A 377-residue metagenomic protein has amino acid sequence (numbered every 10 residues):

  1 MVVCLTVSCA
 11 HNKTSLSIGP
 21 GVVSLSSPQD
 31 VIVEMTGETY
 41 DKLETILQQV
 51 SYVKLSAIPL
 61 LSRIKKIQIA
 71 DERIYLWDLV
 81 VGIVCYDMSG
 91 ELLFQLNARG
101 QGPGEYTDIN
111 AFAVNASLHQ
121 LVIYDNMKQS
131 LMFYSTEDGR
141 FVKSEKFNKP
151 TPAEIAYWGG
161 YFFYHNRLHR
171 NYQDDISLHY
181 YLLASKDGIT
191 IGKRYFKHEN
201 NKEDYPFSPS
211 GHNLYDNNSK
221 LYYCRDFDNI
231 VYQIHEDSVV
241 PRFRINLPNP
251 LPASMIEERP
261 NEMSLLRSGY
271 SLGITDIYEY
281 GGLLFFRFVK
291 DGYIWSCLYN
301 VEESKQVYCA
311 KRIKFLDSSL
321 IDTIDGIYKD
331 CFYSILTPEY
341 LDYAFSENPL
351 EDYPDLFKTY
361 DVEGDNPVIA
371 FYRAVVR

Functional and structural regions predicted by a protein language model:
T14-Y52: Blade/loop signatures of beta-propeller domains
S24, R73-D78, H119-D125, G160-Q173 (+3 more regions): Short beta-strand elements that form the blades of beta-propeller/WD-repeat-like and other beta-sheet-rich scaffold
I32-E34, Q49-V81: Beta-strand-rich domains and repeat architectures in extracellular enzymes and scaffolds, especially beta-propellers
L55-K65, E91-L118, D125-N126: Blade-loop segments of beta-propeller domains
P59-L60, N97-E105, K146-A153, K197-K202 (+2 more regions): Short coil/turn segments at the loop-to-beta-strand junctions that recur within blades of beta-propeller repeat folds
S62-K66, T107-F112, P150-G159, D204-H212 (+2 more regions): Repeated scaffold domains used in trafficking and secretory/extracellular systems, primarily beta-propellers
D108-I109, D125-Y172, S177, R194-N200: Asp-box/WD-like beta-propeller blade repeats and closely related beta-sheet repeat scaffolds
F243-L266, E302-K329: Conserved blade-ending motifs and adjacent loop-strand segments that build the rim/top face of beta-propeller domains
